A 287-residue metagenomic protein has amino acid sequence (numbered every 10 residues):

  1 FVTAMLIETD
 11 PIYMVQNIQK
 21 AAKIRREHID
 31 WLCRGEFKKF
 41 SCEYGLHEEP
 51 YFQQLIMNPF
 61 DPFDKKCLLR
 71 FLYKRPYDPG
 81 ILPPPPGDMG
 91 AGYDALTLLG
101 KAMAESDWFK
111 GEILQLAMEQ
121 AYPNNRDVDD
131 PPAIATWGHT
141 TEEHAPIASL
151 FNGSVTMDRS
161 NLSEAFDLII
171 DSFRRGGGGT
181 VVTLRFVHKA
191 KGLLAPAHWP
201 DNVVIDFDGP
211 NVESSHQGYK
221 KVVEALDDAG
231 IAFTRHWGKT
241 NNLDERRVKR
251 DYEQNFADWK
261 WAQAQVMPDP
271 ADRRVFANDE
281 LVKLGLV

Functional and structural regions predicted by a protein language model:
F1-E164, D171, R175-G178, F186: C-terminal substrate-binding/cap subdomain adjacent to the FAD-binding core in PCMH-type and related FAD-linked
A4-E8, I56-N58, R185, D206-D208 (+4 more regions): Residues in well-ordered beta-strands of folded domains
I18-I24, W199-D201, K220-E224: Short intrinsically disordered coil segments
D61-K65, L162-E164, K189-L194, S214 (+2 more regions): Flexible loop/turn segments at secondary-structure boundaries
P132-S149, R185-D201, A277-V287: N-terminal flexible segment immediately upstream of the FAD-binding catalytic core in FAD-dependent oxidoreductases
G138-T141, S214-V287: Activity-critical C-terminal alpha-helical subdomain
D158, N211-E213: The substrate-binding groove and active-site-proximal loops of carbohydrate-active enzymes, especially glycoside
L162-P210: C-terminal structural cap/anchor segments
